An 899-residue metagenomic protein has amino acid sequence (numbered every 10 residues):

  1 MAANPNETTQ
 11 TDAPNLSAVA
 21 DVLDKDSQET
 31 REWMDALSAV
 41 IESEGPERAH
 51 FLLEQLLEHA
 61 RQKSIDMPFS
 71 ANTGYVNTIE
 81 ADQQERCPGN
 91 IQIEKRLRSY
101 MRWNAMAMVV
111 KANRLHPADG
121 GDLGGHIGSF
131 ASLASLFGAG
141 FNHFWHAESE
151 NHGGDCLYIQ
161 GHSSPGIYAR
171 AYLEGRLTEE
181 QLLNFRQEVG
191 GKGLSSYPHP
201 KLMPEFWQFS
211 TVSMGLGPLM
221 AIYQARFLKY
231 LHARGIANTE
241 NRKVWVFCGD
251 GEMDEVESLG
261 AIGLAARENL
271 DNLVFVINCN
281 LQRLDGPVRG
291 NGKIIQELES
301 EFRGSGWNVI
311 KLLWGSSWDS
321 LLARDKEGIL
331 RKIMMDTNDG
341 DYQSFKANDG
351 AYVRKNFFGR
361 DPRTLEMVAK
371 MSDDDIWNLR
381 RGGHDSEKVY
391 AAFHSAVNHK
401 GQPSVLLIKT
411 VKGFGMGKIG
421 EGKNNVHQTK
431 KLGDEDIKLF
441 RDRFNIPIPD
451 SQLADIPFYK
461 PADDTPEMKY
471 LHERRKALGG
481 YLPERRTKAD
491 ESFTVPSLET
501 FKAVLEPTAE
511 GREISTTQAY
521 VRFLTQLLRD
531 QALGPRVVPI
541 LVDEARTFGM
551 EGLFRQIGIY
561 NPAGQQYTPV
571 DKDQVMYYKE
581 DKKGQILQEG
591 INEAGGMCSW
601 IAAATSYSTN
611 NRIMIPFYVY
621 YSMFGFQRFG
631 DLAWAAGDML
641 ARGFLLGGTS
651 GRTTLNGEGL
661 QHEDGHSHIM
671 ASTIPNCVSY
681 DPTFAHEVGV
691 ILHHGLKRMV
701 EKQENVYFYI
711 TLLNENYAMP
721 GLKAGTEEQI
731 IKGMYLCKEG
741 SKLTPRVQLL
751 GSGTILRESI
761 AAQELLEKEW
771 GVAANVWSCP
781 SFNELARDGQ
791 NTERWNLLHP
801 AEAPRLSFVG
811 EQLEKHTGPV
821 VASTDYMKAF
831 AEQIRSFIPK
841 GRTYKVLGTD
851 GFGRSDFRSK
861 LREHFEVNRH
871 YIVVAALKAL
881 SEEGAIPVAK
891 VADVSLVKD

Functional and structural regions predicted by a protein language model:
A2-E174, F440, I514-D530, G534 (+1 more regions): N-terminal amphipathic, basic-rich helices that act as targeting or association modules
N4-P5, S27, E188-S210, L216 (+9 more regions): Thiamine diphosphate
V19, A36-A39, R86-E94, N113-G125 (+14 more regions): Glycine- and acidic
Q84-A105, V109, H116, F130 (+11 more regions): Non-catalytic terminal/interface segments that mediate subunit docking, oligomerization, and allosteric communication
G89, I93-M101, A105-A118, H126-E268 (+6 more regions): Cofactor-binding active-site loop characterized by glycine-rich and histidine/acidic residues
D119-L123, S135-W145, E150-G154, E205-F209 (+11 more regions): Short alpha-helical segments and helix-capping/turn motifs at coil-helix boundaries
V246-F247, F275, I540, L646 (+2 more regions): Residue-level marker for buried hydrophobic side chains located in beta-strands that build the well-ordered beta-sheet
V246-F247, M253, D631-R652, G657: A structural-propensity feature for long, helix-poor, extended segments
